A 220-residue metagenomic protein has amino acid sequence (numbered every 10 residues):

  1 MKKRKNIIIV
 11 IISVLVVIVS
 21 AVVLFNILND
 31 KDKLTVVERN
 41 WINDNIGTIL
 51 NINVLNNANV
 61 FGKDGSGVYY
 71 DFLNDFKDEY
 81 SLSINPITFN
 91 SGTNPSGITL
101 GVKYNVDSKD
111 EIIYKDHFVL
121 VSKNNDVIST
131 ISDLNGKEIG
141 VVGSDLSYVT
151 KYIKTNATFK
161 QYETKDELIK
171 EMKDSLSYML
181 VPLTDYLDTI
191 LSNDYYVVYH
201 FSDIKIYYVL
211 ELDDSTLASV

Functional and structural regions predicted by a protein language model:
M1-V17: N-terminal Sec-pathway targeting helices
S13, V17, L34-V106, V141 (+1 more regions): Extracytoplasmic small-molecule ligand-binding "clamshell" domains of the periplasmic binding protein/Venus flytrap
V17-N26: Hydrophobic alpha-helical membrane-insertion segments, chiefly the h-region of N-terminal signal peptides
F25-L50, N193-Y195, E211, V220: Extracytoplasmic ectodomains of secretory-pathway proteins
A58-D64, S129-T130, Y148, L217-A218: Short, solvent-exposed loop/turn elements at domain surfaces
Y70, N74, E79-D133, G143 (+2 more regions): Acidic, polar ligand-binding/catalytic clefts
I139-I153: Secondary-structure junction motif
V149-N156, D174-L183, L187-D194, E211-V220: Extracytoplasmic/periplasmic ligand-binding sensor domains of two-pass membrane signal-transduction receptors
